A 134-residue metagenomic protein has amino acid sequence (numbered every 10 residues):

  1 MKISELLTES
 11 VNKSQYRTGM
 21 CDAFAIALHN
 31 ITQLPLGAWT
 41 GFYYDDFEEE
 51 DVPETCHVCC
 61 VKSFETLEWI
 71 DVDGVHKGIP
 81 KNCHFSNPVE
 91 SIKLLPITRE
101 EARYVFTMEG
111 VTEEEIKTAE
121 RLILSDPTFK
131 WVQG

Functional and structural regions predicted by a protein language model:
K2-G134: A structural boundary/capping signal
